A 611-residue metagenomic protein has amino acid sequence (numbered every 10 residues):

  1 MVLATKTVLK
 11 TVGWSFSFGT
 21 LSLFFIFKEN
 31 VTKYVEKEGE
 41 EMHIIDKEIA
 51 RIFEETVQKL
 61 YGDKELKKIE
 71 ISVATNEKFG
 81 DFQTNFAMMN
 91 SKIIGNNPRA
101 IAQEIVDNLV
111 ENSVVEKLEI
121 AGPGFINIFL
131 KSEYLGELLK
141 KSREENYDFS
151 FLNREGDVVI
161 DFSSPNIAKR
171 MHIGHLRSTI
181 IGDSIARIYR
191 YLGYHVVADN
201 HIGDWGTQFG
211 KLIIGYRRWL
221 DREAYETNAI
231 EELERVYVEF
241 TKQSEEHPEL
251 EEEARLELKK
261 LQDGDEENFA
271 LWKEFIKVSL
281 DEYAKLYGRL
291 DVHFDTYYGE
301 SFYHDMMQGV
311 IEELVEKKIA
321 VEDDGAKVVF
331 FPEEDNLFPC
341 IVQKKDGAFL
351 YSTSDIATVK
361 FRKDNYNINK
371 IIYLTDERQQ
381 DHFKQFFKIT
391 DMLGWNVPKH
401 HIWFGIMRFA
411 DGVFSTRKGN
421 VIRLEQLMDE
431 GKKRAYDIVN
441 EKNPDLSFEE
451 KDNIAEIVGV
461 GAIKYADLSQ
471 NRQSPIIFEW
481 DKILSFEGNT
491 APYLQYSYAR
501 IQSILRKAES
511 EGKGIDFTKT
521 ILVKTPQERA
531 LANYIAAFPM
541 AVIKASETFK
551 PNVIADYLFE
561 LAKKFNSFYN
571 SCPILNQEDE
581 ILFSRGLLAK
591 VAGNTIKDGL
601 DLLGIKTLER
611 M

Functional and structural regions predicted by a protein language model:
T7-V8, K33: Targeting/processing segments of secretory and organellar proteins
T11: Cysteine-nucleophile amide-bond enzymes
S22-E41: Short, Lys/Arg-enriched N-terminal segments with co-localized hydrophobic residues within the first ~10-30 amino acids
M42-G136, Y147, L152-M611: Non-catalytic interaction-recognition regions
E137-S142: Short, charged, solvent-exposed linker or helix-capping segments at domain edges/interfaces that act as flexible hinges
